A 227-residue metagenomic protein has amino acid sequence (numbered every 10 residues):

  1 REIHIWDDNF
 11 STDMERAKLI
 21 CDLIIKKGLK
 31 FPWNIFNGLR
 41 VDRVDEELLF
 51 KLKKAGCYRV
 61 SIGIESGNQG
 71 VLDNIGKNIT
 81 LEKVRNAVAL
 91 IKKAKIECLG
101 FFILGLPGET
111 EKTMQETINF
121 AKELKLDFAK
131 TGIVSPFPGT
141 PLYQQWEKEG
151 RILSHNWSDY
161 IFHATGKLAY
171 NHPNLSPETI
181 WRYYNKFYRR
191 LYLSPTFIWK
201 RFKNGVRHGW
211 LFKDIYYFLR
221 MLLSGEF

Functional and structural regions predicted by a protein language model:
R1-L99, L104-L106: Conserved SAM/AdoMet-binding glycine-rich loop
A17, M114, Y143: Histidine/acidic-residue-rich catalytic or RNA/ligand-binding cores of hydrolases and nuclease-related proteins
E47-F50, P107-E123: Catalytic cores of alpha/beta
K51-L52, N78-I79, T117-N119, E147-R151: Short, hinge-like loop/turn segments at secondary-structure boundaries
L126-D127: Proline-aspartate-enriched helix->loop->beta-strand connector
I133-G139: Glycine-rich beta-alpha loop elements in corrinoid/cobalamin-binding modules across cobalamin-dependent enzymes
P141-Q144, R151-F227: Radical SAM enzyme core and accessory elements
